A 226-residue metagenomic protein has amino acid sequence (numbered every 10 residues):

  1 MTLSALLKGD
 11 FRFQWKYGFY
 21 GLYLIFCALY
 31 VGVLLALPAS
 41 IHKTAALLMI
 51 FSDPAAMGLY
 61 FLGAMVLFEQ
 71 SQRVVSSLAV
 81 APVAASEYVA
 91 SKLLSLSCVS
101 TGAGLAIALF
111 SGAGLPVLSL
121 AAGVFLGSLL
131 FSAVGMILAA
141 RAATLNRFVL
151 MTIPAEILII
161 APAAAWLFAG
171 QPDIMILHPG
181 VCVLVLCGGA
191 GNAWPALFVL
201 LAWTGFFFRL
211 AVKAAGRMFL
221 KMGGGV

Functional and structural regions predicted by a protein language model:
M1-L24, K221-G225: Aromatic- and glycine-rich beta-strand/loop motifs that create alpha-glucan
T2-A5, L167-L197: Short hydrophobic, aromatic-rich alpha-helical segments embedded in or entering the lipid bilayer of multi-pass
G32-S40, R141-V181: Transmembrane helix segments
A45-F68: Long, hydrophobic alpha-helical segments
A55-Y60, A90-S91, L115-A122, W166-F168 (+1 more regions): Short alpha-helical transmembrane interface motifs in multi-pass membrane proteins
M65-S97: Helix-loop-helix units of permease transmembrane domains in multi-pass membrane transporters, especially ABC
A85, L93-A143: Alpha-helical transmembrane segments and their short interhelical loops
I137-R141, L201-V226: Junction motif at the cytosolic side of a transmembrane helix
